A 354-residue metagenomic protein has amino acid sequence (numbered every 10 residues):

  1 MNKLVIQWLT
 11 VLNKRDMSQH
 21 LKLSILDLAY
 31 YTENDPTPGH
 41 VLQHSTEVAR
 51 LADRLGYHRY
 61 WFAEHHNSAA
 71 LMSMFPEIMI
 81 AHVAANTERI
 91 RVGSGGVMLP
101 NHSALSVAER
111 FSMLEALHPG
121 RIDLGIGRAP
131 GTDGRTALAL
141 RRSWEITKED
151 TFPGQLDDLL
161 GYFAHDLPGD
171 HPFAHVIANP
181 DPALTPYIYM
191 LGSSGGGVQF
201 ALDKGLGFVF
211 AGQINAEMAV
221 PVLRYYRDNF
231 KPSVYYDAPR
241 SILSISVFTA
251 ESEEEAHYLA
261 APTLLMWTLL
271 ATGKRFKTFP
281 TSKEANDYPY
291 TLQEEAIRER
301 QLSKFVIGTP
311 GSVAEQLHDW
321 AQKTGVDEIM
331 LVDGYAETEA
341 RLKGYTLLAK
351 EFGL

Functional and structural regions predicted by a protein language model:
N2, W8-T87: N-terminal beta1-alpha1-beta2 module of alpha/beta enzyme domains
S18-P36, P100-L167, F208: Flexible, glycine-rich active-site loops centered on histidine and acidic residues that chelate a metal or position
H20-I25, R59, R89-G96, R121-G125 (+4 more regions): Structural preference for beta-strand elements that scaffold enzyme active sites
L23, E64, V83, L114 (+4 more regions): Conserved, mostly hydrophobic/aromatic
Y31-L42, L99-A104, T185-G192, S303-G308: Active-site mouth loops of central-metabolism enzymes
H82-E88, E115-P119, L202, S233-V234 (+1 more regions): Acidic (Asp/Glu)-rich catalytic clusters
I146-I177, M218-G325: An alpha-helical appendage that flanks or caps ligand/catalytic pockets
L202-I214: A conserved active-site cap/scaffold subdomain adjacent to cofactor or substrate pockets
